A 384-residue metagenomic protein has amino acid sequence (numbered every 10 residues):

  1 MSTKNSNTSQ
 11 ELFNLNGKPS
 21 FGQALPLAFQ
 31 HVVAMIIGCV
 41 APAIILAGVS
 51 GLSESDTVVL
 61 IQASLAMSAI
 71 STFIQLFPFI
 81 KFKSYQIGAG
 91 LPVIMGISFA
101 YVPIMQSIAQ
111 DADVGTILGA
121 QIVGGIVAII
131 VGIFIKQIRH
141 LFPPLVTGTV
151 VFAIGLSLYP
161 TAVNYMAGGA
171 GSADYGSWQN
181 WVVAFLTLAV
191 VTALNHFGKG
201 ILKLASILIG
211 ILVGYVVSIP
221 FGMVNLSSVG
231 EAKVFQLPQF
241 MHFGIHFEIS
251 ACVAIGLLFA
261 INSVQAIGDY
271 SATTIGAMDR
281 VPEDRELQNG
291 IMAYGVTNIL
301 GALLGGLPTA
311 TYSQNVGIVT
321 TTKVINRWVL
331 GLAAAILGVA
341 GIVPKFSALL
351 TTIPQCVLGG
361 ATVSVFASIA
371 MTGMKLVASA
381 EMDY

Functional and structural regions predicted by a protein language model:
M1-L27, L226-M241, I275-P282, G290: Intrinsically disordered, low-complexity non-transmembrane regions of multi-pass membrane transporters
M1-V93, F99-I108: N-terminal signal-anchor module of multipass membrane proteins
F21, A47-G88, L257-R327: Membrane-embedded helical hairpins/re-entrant loop segments and their flanking transmembrane helices within multi-pass
F29-I36, E54, V146, S177-W181 (+4 more regions): Hydrophobic alpha-helical transmembrane segments of multi-pass membrane proteins
E54-V59, A189-L237, H242-G268, E381-Y384: Flexible hinge motifs at transmembrane-helix junctions and intramembrane kinks/re-entrant loops in multi-pass membrane
V59-L60, K83-F99, H140-T149, L202-I209 (+3 more regions): Short, non-helical or kinked segments that cap or interrupt transmembrane helices
I108-N225, A334, G338-Y384: Membrane-embedded alpha-helical modules
N195, N315-L330, I336-G341: Interfacial segments of multi-pass membrane proteins
